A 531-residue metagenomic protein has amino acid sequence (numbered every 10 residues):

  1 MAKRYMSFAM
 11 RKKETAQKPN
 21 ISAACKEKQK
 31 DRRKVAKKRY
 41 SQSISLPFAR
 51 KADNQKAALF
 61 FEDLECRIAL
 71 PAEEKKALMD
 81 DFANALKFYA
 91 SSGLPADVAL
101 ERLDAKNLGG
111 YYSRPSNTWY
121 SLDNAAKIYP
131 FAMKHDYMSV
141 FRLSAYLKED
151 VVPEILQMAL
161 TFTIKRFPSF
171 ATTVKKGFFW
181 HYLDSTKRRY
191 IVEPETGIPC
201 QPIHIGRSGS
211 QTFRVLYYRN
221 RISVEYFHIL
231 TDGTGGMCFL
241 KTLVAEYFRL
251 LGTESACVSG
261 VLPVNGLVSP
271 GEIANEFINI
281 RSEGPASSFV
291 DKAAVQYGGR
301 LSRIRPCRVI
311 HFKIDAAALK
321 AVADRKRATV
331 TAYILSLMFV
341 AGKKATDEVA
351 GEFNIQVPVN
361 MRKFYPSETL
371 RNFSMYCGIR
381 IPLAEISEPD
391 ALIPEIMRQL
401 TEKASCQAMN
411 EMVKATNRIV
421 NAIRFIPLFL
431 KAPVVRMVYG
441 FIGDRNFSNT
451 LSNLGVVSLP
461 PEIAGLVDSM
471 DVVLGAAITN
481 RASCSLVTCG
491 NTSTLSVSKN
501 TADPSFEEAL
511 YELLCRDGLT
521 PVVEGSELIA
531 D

Functional and structural regions predicted by a protein language model:
A2-E14, K18-H181, K187-F213, K343-D531: Acyl-thioester-dependent acyl-group transfer interface
E27, D31-P47, K75-L100, S113 (+4 more regions): Non-catalytic, low-complexity flexible loops and terminal extensions
L147, E225-Y226: A secondary-structure boundary/capping signal
V152, D232-G236, V330-T331: Hydrophobic (often cysteine-bearing) scaffold residues that line and stabilize catalytic clefts of nucleotide/cofactor
L216-N220: Elongated alpha-helical scaffolds
R221-S223, T494: General beta-strand recognition
H228, A323-T331: Alpha-helical hinge/cap motifs
V330-F339: Short amphipathic alpha-helical segments
